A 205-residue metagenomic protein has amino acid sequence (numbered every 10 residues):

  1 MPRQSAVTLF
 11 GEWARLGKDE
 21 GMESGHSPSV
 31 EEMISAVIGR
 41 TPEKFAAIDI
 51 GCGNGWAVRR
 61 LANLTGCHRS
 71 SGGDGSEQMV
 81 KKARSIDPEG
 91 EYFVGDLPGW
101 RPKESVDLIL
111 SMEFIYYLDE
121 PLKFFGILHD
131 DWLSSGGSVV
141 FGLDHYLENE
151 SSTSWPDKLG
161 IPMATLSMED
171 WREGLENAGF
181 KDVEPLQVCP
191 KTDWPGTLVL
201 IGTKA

Functional and structural regions predicted by a protein language model:
M1-R40, R60, L147-E148: Conserved class I S-adenosyl-L-methionine
I48-G99: Class I SAM-dependent methyltransferase SAM/SAH-binding core
L110: A conserved beta-strand element that flanks and buttresses the S-adenosyl-L-methionine
L122-S135: A short glycine-rich, Lys/Arg-flanked "PGG" loop and its adjoining helix->strand segment in the class I
G136-L143: Conserved beta-strand signature within the Rossmann-like core of class I S-adenosyl-L-methionine
D144-P162: Short, glycine-/aromatic-enriched active-site segment of Class I SAM-dependent methyltransferases
M163-A178: Short alpha-helix
Q187-A205: Core SAM-dependent methyltransferase catalytic element
